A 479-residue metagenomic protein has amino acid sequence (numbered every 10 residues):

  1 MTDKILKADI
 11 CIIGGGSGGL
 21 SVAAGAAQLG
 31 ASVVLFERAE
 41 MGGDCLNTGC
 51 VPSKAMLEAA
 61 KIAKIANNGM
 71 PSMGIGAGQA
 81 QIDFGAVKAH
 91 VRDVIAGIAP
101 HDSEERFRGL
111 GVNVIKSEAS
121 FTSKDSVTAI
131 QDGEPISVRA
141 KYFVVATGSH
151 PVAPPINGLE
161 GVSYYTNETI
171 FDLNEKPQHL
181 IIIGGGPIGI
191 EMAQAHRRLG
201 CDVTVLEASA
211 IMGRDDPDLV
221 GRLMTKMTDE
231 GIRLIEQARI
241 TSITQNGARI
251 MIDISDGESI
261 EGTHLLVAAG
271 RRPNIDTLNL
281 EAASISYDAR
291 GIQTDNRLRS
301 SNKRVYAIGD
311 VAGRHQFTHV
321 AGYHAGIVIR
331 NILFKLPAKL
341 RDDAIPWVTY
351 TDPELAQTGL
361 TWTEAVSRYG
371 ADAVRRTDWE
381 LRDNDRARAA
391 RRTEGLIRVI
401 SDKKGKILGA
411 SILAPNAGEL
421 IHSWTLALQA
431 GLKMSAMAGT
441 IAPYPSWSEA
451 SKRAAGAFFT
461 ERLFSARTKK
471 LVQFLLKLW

Functional and structural regions predicted by a protein language model:
T2-A8, A24-A31, F36-K176, S209-G213 (+5 more regions): Glycine-rich flavin
K4-G16, K176-I183: Beta1/beta-strand and adjacent pyrophosphate-binding region of the FAD-binding site in flavoprotein oxidoreductases
C11-A39, D44, V51, A55-I62 (+2 more regions): Flexible, glycine-rich terminal cap/loop adjacent to redox cofactors in electron-transfer oxidoreductases
C11-I13, A119, S137-G148, I182-I183 (+3 more regions): Short hydrophobic core segments
G19, G186-G189, A321: Catalytic nucleophile loop
C50, V145-D202, L206, E281-S301: Glycine-rich dinucleotide-binding loop and its adjacent helix/turn
G78, N113-K116, S120-G133, L199-N296 (+2 more regions): A Rossmann-like FAD-binding core segment of flavoenzymes
E160-K176, S259-F334, S423, A438: FAD-site-proximal beta/loop scaffold in flavoenzymes
